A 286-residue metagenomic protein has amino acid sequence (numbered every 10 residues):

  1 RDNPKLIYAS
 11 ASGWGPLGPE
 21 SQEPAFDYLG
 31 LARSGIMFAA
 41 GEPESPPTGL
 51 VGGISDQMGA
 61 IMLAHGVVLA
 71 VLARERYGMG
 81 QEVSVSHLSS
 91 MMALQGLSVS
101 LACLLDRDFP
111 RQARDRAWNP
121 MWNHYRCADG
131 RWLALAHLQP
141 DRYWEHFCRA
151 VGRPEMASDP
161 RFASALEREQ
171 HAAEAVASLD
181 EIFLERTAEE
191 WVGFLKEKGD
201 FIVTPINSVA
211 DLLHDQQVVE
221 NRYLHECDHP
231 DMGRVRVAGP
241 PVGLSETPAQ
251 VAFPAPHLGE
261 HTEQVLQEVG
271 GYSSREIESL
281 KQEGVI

Functional and structural regions predicted by a protein language model:
R1-L138, E145: Active-site-adjacent "lid/gating" segments in soluble enzymes
G35, Q216, R222, E283-G284: Short glycine-centered helix-capping/turn motifs at secondary-structure transition points
Q112-A117, N123-H124, Q170, M232-V235 (+1 more regions): Short Gly/Pro-enriched turn/cap motifs at secondary-structure boundaries
M121-G199: Aromatic-enriched alpha-helical interface/lid elements that frame and gate functional surfaces
S158-Q170, I206-H214, R275-I286: Short linear loop/turn motifs
K196-A252: A glycine-rich dinucleotide-binding beta-alpha-beta segment and adjacent secondary-structure elements that constitute
D231-S279: Flexible, small-/acidic-enriched active-site or ligand-binding loops
